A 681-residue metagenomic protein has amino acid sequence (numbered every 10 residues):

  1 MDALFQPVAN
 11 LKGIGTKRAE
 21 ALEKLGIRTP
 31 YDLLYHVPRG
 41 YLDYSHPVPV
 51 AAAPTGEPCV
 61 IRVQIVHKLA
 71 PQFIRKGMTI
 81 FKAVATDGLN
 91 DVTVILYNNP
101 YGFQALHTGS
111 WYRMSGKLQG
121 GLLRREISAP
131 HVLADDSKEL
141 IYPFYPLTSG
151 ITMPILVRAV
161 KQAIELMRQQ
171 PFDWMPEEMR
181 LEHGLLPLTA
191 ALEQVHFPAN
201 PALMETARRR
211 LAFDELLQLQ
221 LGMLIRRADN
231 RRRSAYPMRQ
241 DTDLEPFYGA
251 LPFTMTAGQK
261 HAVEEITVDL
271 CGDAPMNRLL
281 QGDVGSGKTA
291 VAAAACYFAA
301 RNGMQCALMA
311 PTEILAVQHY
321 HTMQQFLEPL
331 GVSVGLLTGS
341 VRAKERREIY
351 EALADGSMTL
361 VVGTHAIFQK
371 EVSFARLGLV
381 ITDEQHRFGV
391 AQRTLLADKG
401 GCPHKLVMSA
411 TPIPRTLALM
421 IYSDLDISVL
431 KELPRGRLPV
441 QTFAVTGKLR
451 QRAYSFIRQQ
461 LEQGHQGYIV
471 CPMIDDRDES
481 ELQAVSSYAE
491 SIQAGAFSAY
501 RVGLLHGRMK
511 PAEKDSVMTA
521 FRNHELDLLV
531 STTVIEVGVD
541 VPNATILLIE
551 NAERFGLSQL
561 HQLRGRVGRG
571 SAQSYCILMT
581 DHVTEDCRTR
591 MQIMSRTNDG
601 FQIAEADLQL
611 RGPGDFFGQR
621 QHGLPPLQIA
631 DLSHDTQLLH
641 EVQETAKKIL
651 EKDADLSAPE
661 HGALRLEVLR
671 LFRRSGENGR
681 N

Functional and structural regions predicted by a protein language model:
M1-K12, E20, L219, D229: Long, highly charged, low-complexity intrinsically disordered interaction regions that mediate electrostatic DNA/RNA
H36-V66: OB-fold nucleic-acid-binding modules
Q64, K117-L118, G222, A552 (+1 more regions): Short, surface-exposed secondary-structure boundary micro-motifs
P71-L251: Upstream accessory/linker segments immediately N-terminal to the RecA-like ATPase cores of bacterial MutS and a subset
R233, E264, P275-Q592, K652-D655: Inter-lobe coupling/hinge segments of SF2-like helicase ATPases
F253-M276, A290: N-terminal pre-P-loop "Q-motif" helix
T519-L529, I535-P542, L547, G565 (+3 more regions): Accessory helical-bundle/CTD segments and flexible terminal tails appended to RecA-like ATPase motors
